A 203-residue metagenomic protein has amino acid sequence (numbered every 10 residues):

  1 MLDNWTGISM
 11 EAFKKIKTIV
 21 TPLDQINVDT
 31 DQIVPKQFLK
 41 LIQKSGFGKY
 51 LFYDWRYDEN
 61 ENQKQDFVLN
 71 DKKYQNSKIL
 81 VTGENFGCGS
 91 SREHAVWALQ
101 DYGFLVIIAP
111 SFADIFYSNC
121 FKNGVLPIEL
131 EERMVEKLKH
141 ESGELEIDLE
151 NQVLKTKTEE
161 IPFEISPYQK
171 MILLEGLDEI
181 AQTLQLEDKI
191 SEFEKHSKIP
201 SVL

Functional and structural regions predicted by a protein language model:
L2-F38, E175-L203: N-terminal, positively charged, Ser/Thr/Ala/Gly-biased leader segments that form transit/presequence-like amphipathic
F13-I16, K44, H140, T156-T158: A generic structural signal for short, non-catalytic loop/turn and secondary-structure boundary residues
D24, G83, T158: Pocket-edge structural micro-motifs
V28-T30, L41, L154, K170: Short, acidic Gly/Pro/Ser/Thr-rich loop/turn segments
V34, L41-S142, L149: Feature captures the catalytic cores and cofactor-binding loops of soluble hydro-lyases/lyases that act on carboxylate
G124-V202: Acidic, glycine-rich flexible loop/linker segments
